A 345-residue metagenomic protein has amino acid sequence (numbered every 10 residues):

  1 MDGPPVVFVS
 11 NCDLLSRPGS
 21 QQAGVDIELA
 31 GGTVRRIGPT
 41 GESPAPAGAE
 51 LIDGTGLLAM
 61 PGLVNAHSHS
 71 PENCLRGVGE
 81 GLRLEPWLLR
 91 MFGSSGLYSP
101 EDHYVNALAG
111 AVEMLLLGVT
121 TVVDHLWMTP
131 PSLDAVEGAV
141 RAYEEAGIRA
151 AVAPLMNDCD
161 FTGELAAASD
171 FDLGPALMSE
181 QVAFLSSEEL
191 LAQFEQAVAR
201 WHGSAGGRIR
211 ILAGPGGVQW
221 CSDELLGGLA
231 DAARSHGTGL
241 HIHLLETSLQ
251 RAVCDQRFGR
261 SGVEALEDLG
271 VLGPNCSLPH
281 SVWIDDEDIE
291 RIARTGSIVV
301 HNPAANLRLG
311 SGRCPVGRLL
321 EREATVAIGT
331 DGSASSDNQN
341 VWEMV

Functional and structural regions predicted by a protein language model:
M1-P46, L57-L58: N-terminal metal-binding scaffold of metallo-dependent hydrolase/deaminase domains
D2-S10, P44-R90, L108, V112-L116 (+1 more regions): Replace "His-x-His-based motif
C12, G32, G56, H67 (+9 more regions): Divalent metal-coordination and catalytic microenvironments
R76-R149, E189-G206: Alpha-helical scaffold segments that flank or form the walls of functional sites
V119, I148, G237, G296-S297: A structural motif
H125-S132, G214-V218, A304-L307: Conserved short loop/turn motifs at secondary-structure junctions
D134-P279: Metal-coordinating catalytic core of metallo-dependent amide/deamination hydrolases
V271-V345: Active-site-adjacent C-terminal substructures of enzyme catalytic domains
